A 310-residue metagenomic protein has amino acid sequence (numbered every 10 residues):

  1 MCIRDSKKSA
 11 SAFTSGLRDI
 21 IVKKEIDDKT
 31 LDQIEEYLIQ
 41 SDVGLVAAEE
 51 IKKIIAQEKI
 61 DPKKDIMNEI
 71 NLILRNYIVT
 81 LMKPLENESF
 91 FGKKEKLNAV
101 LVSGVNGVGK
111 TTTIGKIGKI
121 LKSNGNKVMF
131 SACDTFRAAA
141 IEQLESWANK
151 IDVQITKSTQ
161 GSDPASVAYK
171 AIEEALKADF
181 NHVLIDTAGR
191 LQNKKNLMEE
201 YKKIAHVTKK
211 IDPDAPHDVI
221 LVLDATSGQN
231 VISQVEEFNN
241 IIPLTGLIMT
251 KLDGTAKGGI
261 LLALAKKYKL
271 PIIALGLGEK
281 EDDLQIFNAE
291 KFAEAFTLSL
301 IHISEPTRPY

Functional and structural regions predicted by a protein language model:
M1-I3, I301-Y310: Single conserved hydrophobic/aromatic residue that forms the stacking wall/gate of nucleotide- or nucleobase-binding
K8-C133, A140-G161, S166-L176, F180-I185: Primarily NTPase-proximal linker/entry elements flanking Walker-type ATP/GTP-binding cores
E35, E200, E305: Acidic-residue sensor for enzyme active/binding pockets
D42, K110, D134, D186 (+3 more regions): Acidic active-site catalytic centers that drive phospho-/nucleotidyl reactions and related ester hydrolyses
L45-A47, R137, D253, E281: Short hydrophobic/aromatic residue motifs in ordered secondary structure
Q143, P164-A178, N193-L298: Conserved catalytic-core segment of NTP-binding enzymes
A188-R190: Short glycine-rich anion-binding loops that position phosphate/pyrophosphate groups of nucleotides and phosphorylated
